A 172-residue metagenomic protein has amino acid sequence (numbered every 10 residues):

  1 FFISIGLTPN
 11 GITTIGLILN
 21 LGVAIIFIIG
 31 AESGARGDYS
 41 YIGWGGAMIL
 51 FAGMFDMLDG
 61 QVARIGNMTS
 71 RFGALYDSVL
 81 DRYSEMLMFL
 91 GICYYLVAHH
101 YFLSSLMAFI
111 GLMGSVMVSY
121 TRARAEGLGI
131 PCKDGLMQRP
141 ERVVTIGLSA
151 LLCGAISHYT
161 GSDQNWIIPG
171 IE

Functional and structural regions predicted by a protein language model:
F1-G46, L87-E172: Hydrophobic alpha-helical transmembrane segments
S40-L90, M117-E126: Acidic (Asp/Glu-rich) catalytic motifs at the cytosolic membrane interface
